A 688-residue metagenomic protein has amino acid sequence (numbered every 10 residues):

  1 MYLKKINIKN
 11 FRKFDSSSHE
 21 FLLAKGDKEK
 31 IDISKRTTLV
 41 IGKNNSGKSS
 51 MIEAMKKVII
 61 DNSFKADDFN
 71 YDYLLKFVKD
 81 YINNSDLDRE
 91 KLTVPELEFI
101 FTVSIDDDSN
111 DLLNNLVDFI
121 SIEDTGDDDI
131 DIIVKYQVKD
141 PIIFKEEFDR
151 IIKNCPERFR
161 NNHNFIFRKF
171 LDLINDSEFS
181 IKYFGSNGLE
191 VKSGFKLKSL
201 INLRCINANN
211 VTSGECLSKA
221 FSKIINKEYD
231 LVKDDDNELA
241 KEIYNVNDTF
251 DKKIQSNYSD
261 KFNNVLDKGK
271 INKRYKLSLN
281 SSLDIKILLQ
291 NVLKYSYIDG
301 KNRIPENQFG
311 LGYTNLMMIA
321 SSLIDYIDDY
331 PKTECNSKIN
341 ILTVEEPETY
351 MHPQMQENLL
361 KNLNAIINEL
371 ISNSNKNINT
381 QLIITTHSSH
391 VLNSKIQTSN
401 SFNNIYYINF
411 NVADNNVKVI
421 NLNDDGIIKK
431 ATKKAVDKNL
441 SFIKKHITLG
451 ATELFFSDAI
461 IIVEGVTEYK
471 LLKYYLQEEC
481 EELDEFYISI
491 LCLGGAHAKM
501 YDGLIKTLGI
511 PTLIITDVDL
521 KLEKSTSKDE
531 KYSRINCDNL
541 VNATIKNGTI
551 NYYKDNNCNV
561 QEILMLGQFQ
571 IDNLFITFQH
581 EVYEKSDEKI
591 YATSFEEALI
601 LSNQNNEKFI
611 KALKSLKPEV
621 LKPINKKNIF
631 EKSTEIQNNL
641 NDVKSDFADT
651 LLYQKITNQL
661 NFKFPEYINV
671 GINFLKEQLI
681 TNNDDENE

Functional and structural regions predicted by a protein language model:
M1-I60, S296-G450, N661-E688: Switch/communication elements of ASCE P-loop NTPase nucleotide-binding domains
R12, I105-S109, V138-I142, N210-S213 (+7 more regions): Conserved nucleotide-binding/hydrolysis micro-motifs of P-loop NTPases
H19-E20, I33-V103: Membrane-embedded alpha-helical bundles of multi-pass transporters/translocases, especially carrier/permease families
N70, L74-V78, L87-L92, I100-T102 (+3 more regions): Glycine-rich phosphate-binding loops of NTPases
Y81-L87, N114-I120, E178-K196, L277-S281 (+8 more regions): Short alpha-helical segments and helix-capping/turn motifs at coil-helix boundaries
P95-F99, D127-I132, S199-L203, K338-I339 (+3 more regions): Short glycine-/polar-rich loops that comprise or flank the Walker A/P-loop and associated switch/sensor motifs
L200, R204, A208-V344, E369-S374: Extended helical coiled-coil dimerization/tether regions that scaffold and oligomerize large DNA-maintenance assemblies
F410-E688: Acidic, divalent-metal-binding catalytic cores of TOPRIM and closely related two-metal-ion phosphodiester/pyrophosphate
